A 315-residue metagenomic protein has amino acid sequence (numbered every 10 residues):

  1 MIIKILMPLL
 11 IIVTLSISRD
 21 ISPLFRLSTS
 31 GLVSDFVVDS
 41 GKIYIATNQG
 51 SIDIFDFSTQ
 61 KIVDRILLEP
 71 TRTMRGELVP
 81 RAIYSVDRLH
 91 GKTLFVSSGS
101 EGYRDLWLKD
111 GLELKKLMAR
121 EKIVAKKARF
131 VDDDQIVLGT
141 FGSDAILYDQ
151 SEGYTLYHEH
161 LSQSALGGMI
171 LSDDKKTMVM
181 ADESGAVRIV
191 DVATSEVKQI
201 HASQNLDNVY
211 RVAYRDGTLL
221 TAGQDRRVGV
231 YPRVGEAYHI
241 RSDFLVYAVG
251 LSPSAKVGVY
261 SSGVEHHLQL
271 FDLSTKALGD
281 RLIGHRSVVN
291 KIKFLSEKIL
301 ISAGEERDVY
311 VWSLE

Functional and structural regions predicted by a protein language model:
S22-S28, K61-G76, E113-A119, Y154-H160 (+3 more regions): A short beta-strand motif characteristic of beta-propeller blades
F25-I52: Beta-strand-rich domains and repeat architectures in extracellular enzymes and scaffolds, especially beta-propellers
V38-S40, R88-G91, V131-D133, D173-D174 (+3 more regions): Residue-level detector of Asp-centered blade-edge/turn motifs that repeat once per structural unit in beta-propeller
I43, T93-F95, I136, M178 (+3 more regions): Hydrophobic beta-strand positions that form the internal "hydrophobic ladder" of WD40/Gbeta-like beta-propeller blades
T47-N48, S98-S100, G139-G142, A181-S184 (+3 more regions): Conserved strand-to-loop turn within each blade of WD40 beta-propeller repeats
D53, D105-W107, I146, R188 (+3 more regions): WD40 beta-propeller blade core
F57-Q60, K109-L112, D149-G153, D191-S195 (+3 more regions): Short loop/turn segments that connect beta-strands within beta-propeller blades
